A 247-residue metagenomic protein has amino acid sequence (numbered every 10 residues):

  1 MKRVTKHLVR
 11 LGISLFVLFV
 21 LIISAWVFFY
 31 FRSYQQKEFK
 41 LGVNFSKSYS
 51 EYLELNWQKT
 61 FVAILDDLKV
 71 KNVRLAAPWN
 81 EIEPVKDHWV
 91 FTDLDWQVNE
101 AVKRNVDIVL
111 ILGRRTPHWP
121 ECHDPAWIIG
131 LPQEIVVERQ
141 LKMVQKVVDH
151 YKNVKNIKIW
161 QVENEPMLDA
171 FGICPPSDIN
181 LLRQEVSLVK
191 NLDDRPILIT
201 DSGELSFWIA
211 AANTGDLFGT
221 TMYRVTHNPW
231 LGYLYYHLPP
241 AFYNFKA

Functional and structural regions predicted by a protein language model:
M1-V20: N-terminal Sec-pathway targeting helices
S24-K71, A76: Boundary/entry segment of secreted carbohydrate-active catalytic domains
L41-F45, V73-L75, I108-L112, K158-V162 (+2 more regions): Hydrophobic faces of well-ordered beta-strands that scaffold small-molecule active sites in alpha/beta enzyme cores
S46-Y52, W79-F91, A126-E138, N164-P176 (+1 more regions): The substrate-binding groove and active-site-proximal loops of carbohydrate-active enzymes, especially glycoside
E51-D67, Q140-V148, D201-A211: Short, acidic/polar
Q58-H123, C174-L198, L234-L238: Aromatic-lined substrate-binding rim segments of carbohydrate-active enzymes
R115-W119, Q140-P175: Active-site groove signature of glycoside hydrolases
I179, N191-A247: Glycoside hydrolase catalytic-domain groove-lining segments
